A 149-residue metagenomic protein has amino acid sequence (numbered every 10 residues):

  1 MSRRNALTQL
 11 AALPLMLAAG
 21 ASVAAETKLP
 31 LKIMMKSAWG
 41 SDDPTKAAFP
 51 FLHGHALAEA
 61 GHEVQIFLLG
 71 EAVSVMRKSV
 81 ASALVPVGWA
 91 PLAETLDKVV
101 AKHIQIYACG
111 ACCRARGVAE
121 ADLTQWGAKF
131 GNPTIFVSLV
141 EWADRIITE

Functional and structural regions predicted by a protein language model:
N5-A24: N-terminal export signals
G20-S37: C-terminal segment of N-terminal export signals and the immediately downstream linker at the start of the mature
M35-A48, V80: Short, glycine-rich nucleotide/cofactor-binding loops
A47-A60: Histidine-anchored nucleotide/phosphate-binding helix
V64-G70, Y107-G110: Short internal beta-strands
V73-V85: N-terminal beta-loop-helix "entrance" segment that forms/cooperates in small-molecule cofactor or anionic ligand
L84-A108: A glycine-rich helix N-cap at a beta->alpha junction
A128-E149: C-terminal partner/receptor-binding element of secreted or periplasmic proteins
